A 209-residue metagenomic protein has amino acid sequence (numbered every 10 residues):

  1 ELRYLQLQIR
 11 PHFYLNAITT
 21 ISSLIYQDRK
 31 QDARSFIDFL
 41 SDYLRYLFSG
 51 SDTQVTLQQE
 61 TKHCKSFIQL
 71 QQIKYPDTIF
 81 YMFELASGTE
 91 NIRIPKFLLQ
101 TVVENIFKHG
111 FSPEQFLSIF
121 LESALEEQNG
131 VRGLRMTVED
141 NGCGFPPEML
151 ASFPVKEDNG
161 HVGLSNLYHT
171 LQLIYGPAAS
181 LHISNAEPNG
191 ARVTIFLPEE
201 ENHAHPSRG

Functional and structural regions predicted by a protein language model:
E1-S184, P188-F196: Two-component histidine phosphotransfer core
E199-G209: Generic C-terminal helix-cap and adjacent flexible tail
